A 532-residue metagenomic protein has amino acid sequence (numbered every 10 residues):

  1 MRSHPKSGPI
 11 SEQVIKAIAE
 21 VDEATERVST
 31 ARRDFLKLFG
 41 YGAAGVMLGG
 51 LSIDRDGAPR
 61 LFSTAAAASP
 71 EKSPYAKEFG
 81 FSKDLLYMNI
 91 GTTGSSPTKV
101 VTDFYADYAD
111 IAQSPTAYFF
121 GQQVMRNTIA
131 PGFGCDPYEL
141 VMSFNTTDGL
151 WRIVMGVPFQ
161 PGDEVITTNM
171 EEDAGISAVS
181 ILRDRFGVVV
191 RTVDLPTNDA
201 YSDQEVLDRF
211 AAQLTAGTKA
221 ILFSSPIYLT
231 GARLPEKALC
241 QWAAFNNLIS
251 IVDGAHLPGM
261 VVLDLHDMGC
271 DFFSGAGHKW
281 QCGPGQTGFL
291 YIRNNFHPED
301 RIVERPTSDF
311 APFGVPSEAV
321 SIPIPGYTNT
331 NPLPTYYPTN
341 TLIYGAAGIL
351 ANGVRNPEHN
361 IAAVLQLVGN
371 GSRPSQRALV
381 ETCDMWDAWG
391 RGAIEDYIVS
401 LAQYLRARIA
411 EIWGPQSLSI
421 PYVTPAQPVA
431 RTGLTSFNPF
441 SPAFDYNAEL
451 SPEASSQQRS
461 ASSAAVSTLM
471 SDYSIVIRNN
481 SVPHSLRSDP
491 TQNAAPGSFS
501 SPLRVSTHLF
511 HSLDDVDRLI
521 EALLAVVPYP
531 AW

Functional and structural regions predicted by a protein language model:
M1-A31: N-terminal secretory signal peptides
D22-T25, G50-T92, D103-I111, P306-F310 (+1 more regions): C-terminal segment of N-terminal export signals and the immediately downstream linker at the start of the mature
D110-D148, I398, Q403: Conserved N-terminal alpha-helix of the aminotransferase class I/II PLP-enzyme fold
Y138-E139, V154-S180, V189: Conserved PLP-anchoring active-site segment centered on the Schiff-base-forming lysine
Y201-A255, G259, W280: Active-site phosphate-binding strand-loop segment of PLP-dependent enzymes
C282-P284, I292-Y397: Active-site C-terminal subdomain of aminotransferase-like
R391, V399-R406, A410-Y473, N480-V482 (+1 more regions): Conserved PLP-binding catalytic core of the aspartate aminotransferase-like
L450-S451, D472, S481-W532: PLP-dependent enzyme catalytic core of the Aspartate aminotransferase-like
